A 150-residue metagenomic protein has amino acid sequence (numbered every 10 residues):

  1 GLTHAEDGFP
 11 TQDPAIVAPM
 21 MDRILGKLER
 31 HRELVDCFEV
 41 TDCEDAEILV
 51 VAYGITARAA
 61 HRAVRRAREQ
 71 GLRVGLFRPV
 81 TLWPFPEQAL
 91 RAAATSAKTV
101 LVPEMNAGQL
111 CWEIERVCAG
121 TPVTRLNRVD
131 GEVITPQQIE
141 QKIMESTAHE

Functional and structural regions predicted by a protein language model:
G1-E150: Flexible, low-complexity linker and terminal segments
